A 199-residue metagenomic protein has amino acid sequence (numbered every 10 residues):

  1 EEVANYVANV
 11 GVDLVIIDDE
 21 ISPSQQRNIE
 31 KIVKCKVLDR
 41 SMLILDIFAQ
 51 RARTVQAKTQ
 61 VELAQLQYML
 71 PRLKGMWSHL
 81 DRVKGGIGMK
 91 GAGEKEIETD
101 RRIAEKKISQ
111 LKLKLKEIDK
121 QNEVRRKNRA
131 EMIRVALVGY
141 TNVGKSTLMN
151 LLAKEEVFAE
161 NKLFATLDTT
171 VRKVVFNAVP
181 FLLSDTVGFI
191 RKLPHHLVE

Functional and structural regions predicted by a protein language model:
E1-R134: Conserved P-loop NTPase architecture
M76-E199: Conserved G1/Walker A P-loop phosphate-binding module
